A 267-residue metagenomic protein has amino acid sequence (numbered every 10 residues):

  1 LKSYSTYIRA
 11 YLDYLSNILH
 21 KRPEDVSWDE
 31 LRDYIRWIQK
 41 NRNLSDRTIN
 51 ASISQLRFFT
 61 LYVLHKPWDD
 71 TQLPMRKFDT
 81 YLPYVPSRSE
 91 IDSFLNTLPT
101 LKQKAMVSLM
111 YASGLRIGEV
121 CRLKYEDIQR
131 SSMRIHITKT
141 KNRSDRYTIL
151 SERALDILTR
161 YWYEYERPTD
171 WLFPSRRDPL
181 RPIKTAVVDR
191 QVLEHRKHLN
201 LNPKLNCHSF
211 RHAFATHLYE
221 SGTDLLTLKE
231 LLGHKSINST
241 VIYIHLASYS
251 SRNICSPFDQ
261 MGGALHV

Functional and structural regions predicted by a protein language model:
L1-V267: Conserved catalytic core of the tyrosine transesterase superfamily
